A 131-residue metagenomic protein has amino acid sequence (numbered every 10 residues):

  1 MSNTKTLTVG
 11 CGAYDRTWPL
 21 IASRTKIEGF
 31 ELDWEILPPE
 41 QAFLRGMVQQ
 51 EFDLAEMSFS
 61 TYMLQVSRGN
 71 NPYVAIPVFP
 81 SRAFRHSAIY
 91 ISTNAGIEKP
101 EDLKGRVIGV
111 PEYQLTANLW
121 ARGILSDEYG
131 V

Functional and structural regions predicted by a protein language model:
S2-T8: Extreme N-terminal starter segment of soluble prokaryotic enzymes
T8-V131: Short, glycine-/small- and polar/acidic-enriched structural segments that line small-molecule recognition paths
